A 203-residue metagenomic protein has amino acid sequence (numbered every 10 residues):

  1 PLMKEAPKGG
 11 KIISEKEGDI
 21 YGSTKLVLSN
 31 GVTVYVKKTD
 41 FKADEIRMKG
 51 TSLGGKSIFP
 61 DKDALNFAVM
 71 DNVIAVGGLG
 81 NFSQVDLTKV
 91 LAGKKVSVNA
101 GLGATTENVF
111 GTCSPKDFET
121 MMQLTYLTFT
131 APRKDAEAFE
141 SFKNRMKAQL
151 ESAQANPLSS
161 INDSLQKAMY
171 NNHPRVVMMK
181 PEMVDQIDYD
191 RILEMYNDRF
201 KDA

Functional and structural regions predicted by a protein language model:
P1-D61: Proteolytic maturation boundary segments
L2-L26, K167-A203: Histidine-acidic residue clusters that define the catalytic metal-binding segment of zinc metallopeptidase domains
K16, D40, N99-G101, N197-D198: Generic marker of residues within folded, mature protein domains
N30, D86, R191: Ca2+-coordinating acidic residues in Ca2+-binding motifs
K42-A75, L79-T130, K143-E151, P157-Q186 (+1 more regions): M16 family metallopeptidases and their MPP-like homologs
F129-E137: Short, polar/flexible loop-turn hinges at active-site or ligand-entry regions and domain interfaces
